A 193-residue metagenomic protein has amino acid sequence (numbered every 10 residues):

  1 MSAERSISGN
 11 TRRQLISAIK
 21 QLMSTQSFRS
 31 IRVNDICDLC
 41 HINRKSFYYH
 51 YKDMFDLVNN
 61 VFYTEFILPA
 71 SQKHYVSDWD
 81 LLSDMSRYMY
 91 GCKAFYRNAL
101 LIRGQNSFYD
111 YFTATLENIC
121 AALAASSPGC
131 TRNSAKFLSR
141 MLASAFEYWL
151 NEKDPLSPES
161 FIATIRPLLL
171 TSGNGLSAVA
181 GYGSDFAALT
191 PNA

Functional and structural regions predicted by a protein language model:
M1-S2, R44, K73-A94, L170 (+2 more regions): Primarily secretory-pathway and cell-envelope proteins
M1-S2, S6, I36-V58, Y88-A99 (+2 more regions): Basic/polar phosphate-binding segments, predominantly the helix-turn-helix DNA-binding elements of transcriptional
G9-K20, S24, R29-V33, D38-H41 (+5 more regions): An amphipathic alpha-helix adjacent to DNA-recognition modules
I19, V61, E65, P69 (+4 more regions): Hydrophobic recognition helices of helix-based DNA-binding modules
I31-R32, R97-A99, F108, P158 (+1 more regions): Short, hydrophobic secondary-structure boundary micro-motifs
K73, Y96-A99, L123, W149-K153: Secondary-structure edge/capping motif, primarily at the C-terminal ends of alpha-helices and the immediately following
D80, D84, R103-A143, P167-N174: Amphipathic alpha-helical packing segments from all-alpha helical-bundle domains
N151-A193: C-terminal peripheral helix-coil segments that are non-catalytic and often amphipathic
